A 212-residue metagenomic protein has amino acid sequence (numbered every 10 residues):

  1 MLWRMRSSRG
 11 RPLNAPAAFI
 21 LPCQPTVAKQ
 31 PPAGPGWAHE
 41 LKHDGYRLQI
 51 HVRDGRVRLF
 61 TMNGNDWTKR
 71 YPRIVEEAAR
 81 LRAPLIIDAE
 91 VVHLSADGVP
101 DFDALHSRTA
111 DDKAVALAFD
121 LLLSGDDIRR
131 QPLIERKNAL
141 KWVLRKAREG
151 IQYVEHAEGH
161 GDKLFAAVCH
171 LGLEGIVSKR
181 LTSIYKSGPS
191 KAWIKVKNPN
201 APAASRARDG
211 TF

Functional and structural regions predicted by a protein language model:
M1-F212: Catalytic cores of nucleic-acid ligases and guanylyltransferases
